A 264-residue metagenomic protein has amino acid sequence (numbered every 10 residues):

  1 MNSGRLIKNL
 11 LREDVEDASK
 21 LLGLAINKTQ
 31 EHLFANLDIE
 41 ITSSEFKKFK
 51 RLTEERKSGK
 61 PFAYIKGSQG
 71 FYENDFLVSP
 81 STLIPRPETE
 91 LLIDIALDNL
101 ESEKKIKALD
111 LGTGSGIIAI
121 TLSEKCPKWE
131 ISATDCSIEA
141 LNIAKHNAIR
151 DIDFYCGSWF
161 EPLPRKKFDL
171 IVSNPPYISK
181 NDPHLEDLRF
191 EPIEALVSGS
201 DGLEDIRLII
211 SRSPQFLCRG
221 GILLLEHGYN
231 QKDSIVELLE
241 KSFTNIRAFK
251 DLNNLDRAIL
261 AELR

Functional and structural regions predicted by a protein language model:
M1-F34, D38-I39: Non-catalytic accessory regions of SAM-dependent methyltransferases
L21, G59, T89, I118 (+5 more regions): Residue-level signal for inorganic ion chemistry
G23-D98: Conserved AdoMet
A63, I178, N230: Active-site beta-alpha loop architecture of Rossmann-like, nucleotide-cofactor-dependent enzymes
L91-H184: Conserved SAM/SAH cofactor-binding pocket of Class I
A133, S198, L224: Conserved SAM-binding loop
P175-D205: Mobile active-site "lid"/loop adjacent to the S-adenosyl-L-methionine
D201-E262: Conserved Class I SAM-dependent methyltransferase catalytic core
